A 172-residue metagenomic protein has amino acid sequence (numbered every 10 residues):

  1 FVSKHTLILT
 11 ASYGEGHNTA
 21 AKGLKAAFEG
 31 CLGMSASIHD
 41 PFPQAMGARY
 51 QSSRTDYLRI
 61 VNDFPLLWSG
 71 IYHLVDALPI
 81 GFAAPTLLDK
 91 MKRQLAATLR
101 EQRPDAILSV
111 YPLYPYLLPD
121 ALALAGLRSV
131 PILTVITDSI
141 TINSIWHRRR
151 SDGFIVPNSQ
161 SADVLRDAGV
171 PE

Functional and structural regions predicted by a protein language model:
K4-Y13, H39-F42: Nucleotide-activated donor-dependent transferases that construct or modify glycoconjugates
A11-K22: A short, glycine/small-residue-rich beta-strand->loop->alpha-helix junction that serves as a flexible
H17, I107-A123: An aromatic- and histidine-rich active-site surface loop
G23-T98: Conserved N-terminal ligand/cofactor-binding loop architecture of enzyme catalytic domains
K92-P112: Short N-terminal targeting/anchoring amphipathic segment
A123-E172: Active-site-proximal region of nucleotide-activated glycan assembly enzymes, centered on histidine/acidic-rich loops
